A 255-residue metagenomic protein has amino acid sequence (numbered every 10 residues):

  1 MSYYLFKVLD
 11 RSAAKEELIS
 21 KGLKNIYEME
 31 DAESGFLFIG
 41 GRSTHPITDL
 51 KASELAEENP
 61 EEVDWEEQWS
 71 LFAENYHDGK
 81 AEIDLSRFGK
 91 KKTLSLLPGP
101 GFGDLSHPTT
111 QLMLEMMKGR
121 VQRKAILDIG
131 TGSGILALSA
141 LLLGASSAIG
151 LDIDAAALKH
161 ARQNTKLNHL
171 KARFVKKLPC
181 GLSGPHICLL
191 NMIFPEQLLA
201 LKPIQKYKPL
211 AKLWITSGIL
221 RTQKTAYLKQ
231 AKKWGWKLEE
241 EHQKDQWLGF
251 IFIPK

Functional and structural regions predicted by a protein language model:
S2-F88: N-terminal auxiliary segments of SAM/dcSAM-dependent transferases
K24, S146, K212: Short acidic/polar active-site loop segments enriched in Thr and Asp
N25-I26, L55-A56, A148, A172 (+1 more regions): Hydrophobic anchor at the start of a short beta-strand that flanks the dinucleotide cofactor-binding loop
V63-Q122: SAM-dependent Rossmann-like transferase core, predominantly class I methyltransferases with a strong bias toward
D104-G181: Conserved SAM/SAH cofactor-binding pocket of Class I
E115, I153-P254: S-adenosylmethionine
